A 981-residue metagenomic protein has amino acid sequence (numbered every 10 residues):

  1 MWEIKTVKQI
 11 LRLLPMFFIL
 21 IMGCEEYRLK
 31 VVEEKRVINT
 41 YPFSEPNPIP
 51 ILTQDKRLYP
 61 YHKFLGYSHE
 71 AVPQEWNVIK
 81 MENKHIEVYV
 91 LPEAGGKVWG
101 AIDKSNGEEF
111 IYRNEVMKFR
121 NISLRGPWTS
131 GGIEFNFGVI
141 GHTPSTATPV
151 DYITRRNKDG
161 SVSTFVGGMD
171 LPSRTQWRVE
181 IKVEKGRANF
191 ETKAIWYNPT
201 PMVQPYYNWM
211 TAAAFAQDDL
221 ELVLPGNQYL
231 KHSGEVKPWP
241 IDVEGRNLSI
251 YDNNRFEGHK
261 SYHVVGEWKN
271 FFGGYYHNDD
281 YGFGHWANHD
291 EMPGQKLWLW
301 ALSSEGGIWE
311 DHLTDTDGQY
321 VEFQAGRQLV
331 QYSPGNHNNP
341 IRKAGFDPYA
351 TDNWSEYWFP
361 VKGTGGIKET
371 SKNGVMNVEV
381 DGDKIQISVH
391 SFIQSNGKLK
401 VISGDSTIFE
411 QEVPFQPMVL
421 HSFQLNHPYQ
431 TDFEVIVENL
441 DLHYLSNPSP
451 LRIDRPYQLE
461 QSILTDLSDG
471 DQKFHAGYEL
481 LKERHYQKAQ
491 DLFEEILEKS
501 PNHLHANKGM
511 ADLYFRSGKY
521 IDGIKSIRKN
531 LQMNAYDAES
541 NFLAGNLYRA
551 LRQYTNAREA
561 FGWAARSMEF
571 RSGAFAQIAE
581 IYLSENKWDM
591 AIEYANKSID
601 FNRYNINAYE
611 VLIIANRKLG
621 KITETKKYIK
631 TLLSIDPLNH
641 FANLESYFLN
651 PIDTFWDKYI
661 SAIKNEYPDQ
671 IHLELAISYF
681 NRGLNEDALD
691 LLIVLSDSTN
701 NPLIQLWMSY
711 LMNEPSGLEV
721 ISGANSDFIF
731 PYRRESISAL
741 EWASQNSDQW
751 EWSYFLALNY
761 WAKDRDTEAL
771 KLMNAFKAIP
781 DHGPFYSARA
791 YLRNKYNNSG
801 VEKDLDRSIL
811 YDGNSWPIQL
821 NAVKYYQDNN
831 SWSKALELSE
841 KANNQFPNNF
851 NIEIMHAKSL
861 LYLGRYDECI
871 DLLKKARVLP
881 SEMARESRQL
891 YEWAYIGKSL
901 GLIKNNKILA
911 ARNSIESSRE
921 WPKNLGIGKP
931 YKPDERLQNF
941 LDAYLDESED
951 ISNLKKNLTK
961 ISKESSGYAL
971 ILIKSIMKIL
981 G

Functional and structural regions predicted by a protein language model:
V32-P42, I79, I86, P92-G100 (+4 more regions): A contiguous, surface-exposed recognition patch within enzymatic or periplasmic domains that forms
N47-Q74, V78-E82, S130-A188, I308-A344 (+1 more regions): Extended, loop-rich substrate-binding clefts of extracytoplasmic carbohydrate-active enzymes
I367-S468, S634-L644, L649-D653, L706 (+1 more regions): Long, contiguous interaction/recruitment modules in multidomain scaffold/adaptor proteins
S449-F474, Y659-D669, A739-D748, S808-I809 (+2 more regions): TPR-adjacent "capping" and linker segments in tetratricopeptide-repeat scaffold/adaptor proteins
K499, Q532-M533, S567, F601 (+10 more regions): Structural marker of alpha-solenoid helical repeat scaffolds
A506, S540, A574, A608 (+10 more regions): TPR alpha-solenoid repeat register
